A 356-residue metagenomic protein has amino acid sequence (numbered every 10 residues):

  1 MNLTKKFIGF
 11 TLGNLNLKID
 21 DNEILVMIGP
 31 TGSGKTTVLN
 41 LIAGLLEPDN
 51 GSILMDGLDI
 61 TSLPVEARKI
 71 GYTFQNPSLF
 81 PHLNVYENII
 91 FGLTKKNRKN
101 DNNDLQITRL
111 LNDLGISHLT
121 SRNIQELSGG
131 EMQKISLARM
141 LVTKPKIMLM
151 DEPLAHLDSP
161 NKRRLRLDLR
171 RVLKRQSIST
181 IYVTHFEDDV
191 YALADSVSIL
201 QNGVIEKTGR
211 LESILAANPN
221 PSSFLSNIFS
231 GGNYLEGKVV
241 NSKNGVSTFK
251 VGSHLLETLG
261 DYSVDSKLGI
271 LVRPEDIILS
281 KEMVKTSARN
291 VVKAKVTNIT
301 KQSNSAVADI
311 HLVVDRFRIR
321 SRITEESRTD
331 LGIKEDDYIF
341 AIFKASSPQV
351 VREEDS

Functional and structural regions predicted by a protein language model:
D59, D101-L119, R170-R171: Conserved ABC ATPase "signature" region
D59-F74, K95: ABC ATPase NBD coupling module
N123-L127, E131: Conserved ABC ATPase signature
V142-K146: A short, proline-enriched helix->beta-strand linker immediately N-terminal to the Walker B motif in ABC-type P-loop
M148-E152: Catalytic Walker B motif of ABC-type/P-loop ATPase nucleotide-binding domains
K174, T184-V251: Internal alpha/beta loop-helix hairpins
S253-T300, E325-S356: Glycine/charge-rich catalytic "coupling/switch" loops of P-loop NTPases
